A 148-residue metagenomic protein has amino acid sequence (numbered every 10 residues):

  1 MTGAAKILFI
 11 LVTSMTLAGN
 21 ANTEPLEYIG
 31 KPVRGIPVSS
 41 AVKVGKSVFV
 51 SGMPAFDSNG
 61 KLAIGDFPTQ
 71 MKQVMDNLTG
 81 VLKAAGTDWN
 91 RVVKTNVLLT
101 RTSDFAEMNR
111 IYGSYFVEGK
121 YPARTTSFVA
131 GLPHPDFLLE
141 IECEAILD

Functional and structural regions predicted by a protein language model:
M1-G3: N-terminal secretory signal peptides that target proteins for export/translocation
A5-D76, G80-V93, L99-D148: N-terminal presequence-like segments and the immediate start of the first folded domain
